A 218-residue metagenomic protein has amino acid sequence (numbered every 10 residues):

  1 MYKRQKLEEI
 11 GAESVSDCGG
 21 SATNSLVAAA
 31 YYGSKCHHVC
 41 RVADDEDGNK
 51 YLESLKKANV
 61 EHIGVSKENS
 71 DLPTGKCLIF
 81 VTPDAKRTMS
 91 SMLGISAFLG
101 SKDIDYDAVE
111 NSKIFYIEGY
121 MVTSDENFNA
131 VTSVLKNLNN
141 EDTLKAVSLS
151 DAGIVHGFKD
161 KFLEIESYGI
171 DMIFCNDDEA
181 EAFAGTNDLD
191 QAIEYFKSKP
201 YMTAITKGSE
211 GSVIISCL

Functional and structural regions predicted by a protein language model:
M1, S14-D17, R41-A43, N49-E68 (+2 more regions): Ribokinase/PfkB-type carbohydrate-kinase core domain
K3-E9: Active-site gating loops and adjacent loop-to-helix segments of metal-dependent hydrolytic enzymes
D17-H38: Active-site alpha-helical elements of protease catalytic centers
A22-L26, G48, V131: A general structural signal for well-ordered alpha-helical segments in protein cores
